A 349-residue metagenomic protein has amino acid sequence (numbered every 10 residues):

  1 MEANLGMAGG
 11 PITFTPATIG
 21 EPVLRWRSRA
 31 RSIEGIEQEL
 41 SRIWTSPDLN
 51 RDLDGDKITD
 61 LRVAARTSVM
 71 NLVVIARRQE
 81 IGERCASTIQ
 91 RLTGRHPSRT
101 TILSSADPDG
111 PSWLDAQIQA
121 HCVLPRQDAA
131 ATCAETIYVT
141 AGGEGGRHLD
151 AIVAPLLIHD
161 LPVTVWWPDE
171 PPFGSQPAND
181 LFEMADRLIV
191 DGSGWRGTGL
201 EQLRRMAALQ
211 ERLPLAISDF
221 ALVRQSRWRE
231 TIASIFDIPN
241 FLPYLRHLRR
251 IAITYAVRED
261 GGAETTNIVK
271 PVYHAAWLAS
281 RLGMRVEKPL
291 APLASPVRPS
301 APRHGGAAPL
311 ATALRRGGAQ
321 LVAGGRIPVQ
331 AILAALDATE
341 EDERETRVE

Functional and structural regions predicted by a protein language model:
M1-G174: An N-terminal, globular interaction/scaffold subdomain
E2, E21, E34-E39, E80-E83 (+9 more regions): Glutamate identity and glutamate-enriched acidic tracts
A3, F14, E21-W26, R31 (+7 more regions): Aromatic-residue detector
T15, R77, R258, G306-P309 (+1 more regions): Serine/threonine-rich low-complexity intrinsically disordered regions
R78-I81, G145-G146, E170-F173, W195-T198 (+1 more regions): Gly/Ser/Thr-rich loops at beta-strand to alpha-helix junctions that form or flank small-molecule/cofactor-binding
T93-R246, R303-E343: Extended, well-ordered protein cores
R224-A291, V297: ATP/pyrophosphate-binding catalytic subdomain of soluble kinases
A263, N267-A308, T312, R316 (+3 more regions): Internal helical hairpin/lid segments
